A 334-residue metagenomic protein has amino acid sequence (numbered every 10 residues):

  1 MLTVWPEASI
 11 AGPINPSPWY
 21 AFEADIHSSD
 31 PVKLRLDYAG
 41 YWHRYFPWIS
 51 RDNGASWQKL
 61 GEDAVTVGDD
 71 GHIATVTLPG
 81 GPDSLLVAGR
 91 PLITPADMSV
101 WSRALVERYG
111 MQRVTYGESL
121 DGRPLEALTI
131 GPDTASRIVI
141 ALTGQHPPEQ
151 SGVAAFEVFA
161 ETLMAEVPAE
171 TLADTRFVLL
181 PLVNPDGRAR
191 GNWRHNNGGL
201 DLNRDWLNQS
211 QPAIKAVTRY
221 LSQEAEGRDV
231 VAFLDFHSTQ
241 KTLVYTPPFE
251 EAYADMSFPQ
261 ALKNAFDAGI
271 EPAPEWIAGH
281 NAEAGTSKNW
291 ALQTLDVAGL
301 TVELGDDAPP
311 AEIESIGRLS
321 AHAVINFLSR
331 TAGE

Functional and structural regions predicted by a protein language model:
M1-G81: Extreme N-terminal flexible tails
A11-P13, T115-S119, W290-L292: Short Gly/Pro-enriched turn/cap motifs at secondary-structure boundaries
W42-W48, D97-V100, G152: A short, polar/proline- and glycine-enriched secondary-structure boundary/capping micro-motif
D63, M111-V114, N326-T331: Well-ordered mid-protein domain cores that form the structural environment of catalytic cofactors
V67-G110, V114-G117: Extended acidic/polar, glycine-enriched regions that form or flank non-catalytic beta-rich accessory modules
L92, N203, V244-A252, A278-E334: Active-site-adjacent mobile loop/cap segments within catalytic or ligand-binding domains
R103-R108, E170, N192-R194, W290-T294: Short, conserved catalytic or adaptor-binding loops enriched in Gly and charged residues
Q112-I130, A135-W276, G299-D306: Active-site/substrate-binding loop(s) of hydrolase catalytic cores
